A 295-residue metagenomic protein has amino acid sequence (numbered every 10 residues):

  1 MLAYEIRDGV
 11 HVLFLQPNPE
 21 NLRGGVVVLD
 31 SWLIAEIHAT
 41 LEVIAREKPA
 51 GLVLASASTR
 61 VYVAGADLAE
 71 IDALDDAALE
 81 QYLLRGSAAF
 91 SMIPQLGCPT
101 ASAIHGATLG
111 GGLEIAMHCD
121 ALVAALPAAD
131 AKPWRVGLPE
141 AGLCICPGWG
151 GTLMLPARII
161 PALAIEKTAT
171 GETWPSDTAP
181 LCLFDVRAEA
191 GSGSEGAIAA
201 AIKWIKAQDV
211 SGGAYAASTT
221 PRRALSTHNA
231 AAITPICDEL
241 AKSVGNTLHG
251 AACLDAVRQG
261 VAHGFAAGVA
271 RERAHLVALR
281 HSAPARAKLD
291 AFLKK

Functional and structural regions predicted by a protein language model:
M1-A55, A77, S91: Conserved CoA-thioester-binding segment of acyl-CoA-metabolizing enzymes
M1-P17, E114, E166-A278, K288-K295: Amphipathic alpha-helical segments at domain termini/boundaries
P17-R23, L68-I71, Q259-G260: A short, flexible beta-alpha/helix-coil linker loop
E47, S56-A88, T108, G142-C144: Glycine- (often His-adjacent) and acidic-residue-rich active-site loop that binds/positions the CoA thioester
L54, D67, P99, I115-A116 (+1 more regions): Hydrophobic/aromatic residues within transmembrane alpha-helices of multi-pass small-molecule transporters
S87, S91-L143, K167: Glycine-rich beta-to-alpha active-site loop
G151-A162: Hydrophobic, secondary-structure "cap" segments at the distal end of domains
